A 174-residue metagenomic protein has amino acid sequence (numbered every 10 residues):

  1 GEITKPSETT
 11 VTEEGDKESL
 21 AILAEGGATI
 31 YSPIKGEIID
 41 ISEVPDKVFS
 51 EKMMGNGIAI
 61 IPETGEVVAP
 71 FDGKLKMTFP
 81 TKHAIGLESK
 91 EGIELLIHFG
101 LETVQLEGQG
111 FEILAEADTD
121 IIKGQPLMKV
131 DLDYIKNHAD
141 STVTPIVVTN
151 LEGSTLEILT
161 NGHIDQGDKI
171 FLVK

Functional and structural regions predicted by a protein language model:
I3-K174: Contiguous, well-folded functional domains in the mature portion of proteins
